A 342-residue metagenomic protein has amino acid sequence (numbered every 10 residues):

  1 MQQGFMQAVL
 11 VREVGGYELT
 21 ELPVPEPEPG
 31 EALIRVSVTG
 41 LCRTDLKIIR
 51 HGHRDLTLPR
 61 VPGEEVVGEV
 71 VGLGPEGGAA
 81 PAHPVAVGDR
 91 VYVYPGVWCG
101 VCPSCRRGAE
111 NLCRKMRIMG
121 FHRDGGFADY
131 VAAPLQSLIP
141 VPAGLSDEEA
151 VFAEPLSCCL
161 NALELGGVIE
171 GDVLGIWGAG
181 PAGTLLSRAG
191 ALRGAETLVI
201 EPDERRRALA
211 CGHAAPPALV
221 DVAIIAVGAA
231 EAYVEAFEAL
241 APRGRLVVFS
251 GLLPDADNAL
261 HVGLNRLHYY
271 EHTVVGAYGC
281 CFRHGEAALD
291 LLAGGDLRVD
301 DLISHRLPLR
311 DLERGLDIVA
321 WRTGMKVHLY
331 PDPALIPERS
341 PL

Functional and structural regions predicted by a protein language model:
Q2-M6, V247, A256, D296-L302 (+1 more regions): C-terminal capping/lid region of NAD(P)-dependent oxidoreductase domains
A8-E26, R43-G72, Y92, L112-H122: N-terminal glycine-rich cofactor-binding segment
P23-T39, H53-P103, P142-G144: Glycine-rich beta-strand-centered segment in the early N-terminal region that forms part of a ligand/cofactor-binding
V97-W177: NAD(P)H dinucleotide-binding glycine-rich loop of Rossmann-like/cofactor-binding domains, especially the beta1-alpha1
L145-P217: Mid-domain Rossmann-like dinucleotide-binding core that forms the NAD(H)/NADP(H) cofactor-binding site
G166, R207-T273, I336-E338: Glycine-rich cofactor phosphate-binding loops and adjacent beta1-alpha1 units of small-molecule cofactor enzyme domains
D203, L252, C280: Residues in the short beta-alpha loop(s) of Rossmann-like NAD(P)-binding domains
D255-S304, E313-R314, T323: C-terminal substrate-binding/catalytic core of Rossmann-like NAD(P)-dependent dehydrogenases/reductases
